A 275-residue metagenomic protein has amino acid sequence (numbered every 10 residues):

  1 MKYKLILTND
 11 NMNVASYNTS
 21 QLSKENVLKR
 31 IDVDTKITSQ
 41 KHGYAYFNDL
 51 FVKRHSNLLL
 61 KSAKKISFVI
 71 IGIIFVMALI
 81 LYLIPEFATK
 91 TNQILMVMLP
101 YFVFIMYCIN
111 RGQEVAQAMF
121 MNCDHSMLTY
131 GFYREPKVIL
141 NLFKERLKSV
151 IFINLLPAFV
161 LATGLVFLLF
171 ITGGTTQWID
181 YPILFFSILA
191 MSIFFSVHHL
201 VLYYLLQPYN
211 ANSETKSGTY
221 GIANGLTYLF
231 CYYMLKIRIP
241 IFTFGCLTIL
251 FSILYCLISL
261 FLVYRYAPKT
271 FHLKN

Functional and structural regions predicted by a protein language model:
M1-M127, V138-N275: Hydrophobic alpha-helical transmembrane segments of membrane proteins
F132-P136: Glycine/proline-centered hinge or cleavage motifs at structural transition points of membrane proteins
